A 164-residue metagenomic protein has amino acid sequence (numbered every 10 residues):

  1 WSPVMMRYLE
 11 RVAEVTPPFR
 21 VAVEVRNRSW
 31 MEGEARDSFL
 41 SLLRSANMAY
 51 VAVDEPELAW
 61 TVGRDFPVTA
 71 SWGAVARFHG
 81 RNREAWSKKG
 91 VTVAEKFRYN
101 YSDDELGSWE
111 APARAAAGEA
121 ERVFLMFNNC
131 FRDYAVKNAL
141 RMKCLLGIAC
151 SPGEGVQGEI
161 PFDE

Functional and structural regions predicted by a protein language model:
W1-E164: Residues lining hydrophobic/aromatic ligand-binding pockets adjacent to catalytic sites
